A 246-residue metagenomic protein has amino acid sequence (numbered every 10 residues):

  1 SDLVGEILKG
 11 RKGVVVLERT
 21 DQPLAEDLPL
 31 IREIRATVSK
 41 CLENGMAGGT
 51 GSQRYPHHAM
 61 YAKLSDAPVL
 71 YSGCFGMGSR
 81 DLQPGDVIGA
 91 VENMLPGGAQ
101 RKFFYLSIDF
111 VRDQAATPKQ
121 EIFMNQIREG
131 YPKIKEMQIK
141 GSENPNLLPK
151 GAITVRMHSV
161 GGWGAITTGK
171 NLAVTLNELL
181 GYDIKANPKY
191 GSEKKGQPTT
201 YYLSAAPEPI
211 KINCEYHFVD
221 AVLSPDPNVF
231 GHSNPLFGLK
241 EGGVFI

Functional and structural regions predicted by a protein language model:
S1, K150-V222: Anionic-ligand anchoring segments at beta-strand to alpha-helix junctions in alpha/beta enzyme folds, i.e., glycine
S1-R32, A36-T37, Q197-G238: Glycine-rich, anion-gripping cofactor-binding loops and their flanking helix/strand elements in enzyme active sites
E6-G13, N144-A152: Glycine-rich phosphate/diphosphate-binding loops that line cofactor/substrate pockets in enzymes
V15-V16, Y71-S72, T154-S159, V222-S224 (+1 more regions): Structured core elements
V16, S72, L106, I184-P188 (+1 more regions): General beta-strand structural signal in soluble alpha/beta enzymes
L17-E136, G141, G161: Peripheral docking tails and interdomain loops at the edges of cofactor- or intermediate-handling domains
Q22-L24, G78-R80, W163-A165, S192-K195 (+1 more regions): Flexible loop/turn segments at secondary-structure boundaries
L236-I246: ADP-ribose/adenylate-binding Rossmann-like module
